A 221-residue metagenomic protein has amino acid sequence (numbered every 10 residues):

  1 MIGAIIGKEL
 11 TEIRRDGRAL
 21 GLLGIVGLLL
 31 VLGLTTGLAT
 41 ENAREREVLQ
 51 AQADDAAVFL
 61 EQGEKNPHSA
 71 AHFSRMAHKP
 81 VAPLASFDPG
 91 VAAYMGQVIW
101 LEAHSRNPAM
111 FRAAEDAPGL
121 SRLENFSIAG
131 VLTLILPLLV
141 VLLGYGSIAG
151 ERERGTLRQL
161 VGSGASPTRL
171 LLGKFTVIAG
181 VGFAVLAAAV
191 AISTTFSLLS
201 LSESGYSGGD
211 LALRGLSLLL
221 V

Functional and structural regions predicted by a protein language model:
M1-E124: Transmembrane alpha-helical segments and their membrane-interface loop/helix boundaries that make up the transmembrane
A4, L142-F183: Helix-loop-helix units of permease transmembrane domains in multi-pass membrane transporters, especially ABC
I6, L10-I13, L170-L171, L216-L219: Hydrophobic alpha-helical elements at and bordering transmembrane segments of multi-pass membrane proteins
L30-N42, N107-R112, D116-L138, G173-V221: Secretory targeting signals
P67-A82, L123-G130, L157-L171, V190-S200: Hydrophobic alpha-helical transmembrane segments
K79-A93, E124-G150, R154, G182: Long, hydrophobic alpha-helical segments
